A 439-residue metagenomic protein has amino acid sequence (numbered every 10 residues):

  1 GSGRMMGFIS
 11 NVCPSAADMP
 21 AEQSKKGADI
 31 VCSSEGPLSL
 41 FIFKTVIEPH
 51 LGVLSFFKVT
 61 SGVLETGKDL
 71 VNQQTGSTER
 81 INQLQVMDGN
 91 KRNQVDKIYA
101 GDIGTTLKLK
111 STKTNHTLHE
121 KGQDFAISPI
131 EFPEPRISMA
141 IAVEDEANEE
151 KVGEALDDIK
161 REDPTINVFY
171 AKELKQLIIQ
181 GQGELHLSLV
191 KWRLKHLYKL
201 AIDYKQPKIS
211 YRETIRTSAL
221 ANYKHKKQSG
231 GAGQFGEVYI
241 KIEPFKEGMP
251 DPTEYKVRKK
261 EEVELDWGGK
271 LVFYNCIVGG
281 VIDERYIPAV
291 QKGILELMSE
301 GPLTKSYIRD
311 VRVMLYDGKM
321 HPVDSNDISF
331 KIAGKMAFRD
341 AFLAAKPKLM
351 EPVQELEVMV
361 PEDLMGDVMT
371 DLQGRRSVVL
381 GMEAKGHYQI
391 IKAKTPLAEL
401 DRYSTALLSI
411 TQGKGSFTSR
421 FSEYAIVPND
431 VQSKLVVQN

Functional and structural regions predicted by a protein language model:
G1-N439: Structural and coupling elements of P-loop NTPases
